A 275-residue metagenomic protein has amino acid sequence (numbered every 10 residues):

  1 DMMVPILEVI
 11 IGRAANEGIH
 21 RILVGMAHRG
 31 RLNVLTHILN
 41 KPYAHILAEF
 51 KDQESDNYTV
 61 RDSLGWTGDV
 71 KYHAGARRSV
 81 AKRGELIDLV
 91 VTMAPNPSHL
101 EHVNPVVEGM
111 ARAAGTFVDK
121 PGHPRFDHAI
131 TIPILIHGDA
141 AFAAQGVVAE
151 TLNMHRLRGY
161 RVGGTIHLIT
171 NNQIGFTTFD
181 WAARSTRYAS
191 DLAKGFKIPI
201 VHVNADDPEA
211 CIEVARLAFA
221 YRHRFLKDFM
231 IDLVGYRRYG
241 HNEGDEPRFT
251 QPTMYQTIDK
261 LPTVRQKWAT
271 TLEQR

Functional and structural regions predicted by a protein language model:
D1-V148, L152-I166, N171-W181, S185 (+5 more regions): Conserved internal helical-beta-strand scaffold that buttresses enzyme catalytic cores
T186, P208: Flexible, glycine- and charge-enriched loops at secondary-structure boundaries
A189: Short regulatory helix/loop adjacent to the ATP-binding pocket of P-loop NTPases
V203-A205: Short beta->alpha connector loops at strand-helix junctions that form conserved, small/polar/Pro-enriched
A210-N242: Structural signature of the thiamine diphosphate
